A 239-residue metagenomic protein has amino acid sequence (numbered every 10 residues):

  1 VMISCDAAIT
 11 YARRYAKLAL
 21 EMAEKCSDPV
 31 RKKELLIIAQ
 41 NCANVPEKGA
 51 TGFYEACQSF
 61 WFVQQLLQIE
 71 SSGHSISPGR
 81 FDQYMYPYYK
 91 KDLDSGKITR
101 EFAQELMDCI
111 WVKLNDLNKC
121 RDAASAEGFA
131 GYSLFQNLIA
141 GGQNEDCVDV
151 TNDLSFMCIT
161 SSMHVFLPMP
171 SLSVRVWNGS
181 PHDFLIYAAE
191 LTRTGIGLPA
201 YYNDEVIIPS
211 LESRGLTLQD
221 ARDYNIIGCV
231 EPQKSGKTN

Functional and structural regions predicted by a protein language model:
V1, V30, E34-I37, N41-N239: Conserved catalytic cores of very large enzyme subunits
V1-E24, L35: Mature extracytoplasmic enzyme cores
K25-P29: Charged, low-complexity interaction regions
